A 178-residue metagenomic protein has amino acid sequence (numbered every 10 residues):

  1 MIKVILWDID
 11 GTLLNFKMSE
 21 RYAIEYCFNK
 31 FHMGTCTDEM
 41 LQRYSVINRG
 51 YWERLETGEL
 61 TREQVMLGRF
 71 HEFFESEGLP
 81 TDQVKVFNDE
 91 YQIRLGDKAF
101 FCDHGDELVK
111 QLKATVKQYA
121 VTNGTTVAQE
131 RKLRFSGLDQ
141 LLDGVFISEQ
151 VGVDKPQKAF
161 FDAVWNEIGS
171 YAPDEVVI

Functional and structural regions predicted by a protein language model:
M1-V46, S76: Active-site neighborhood of HAD-like aspartate-dependent phosphohydrolases
I2, L142, A172-P173: Core-facing hydrophobic residues within beta-strands of well-ordered domains
R21-E25, L41, E63-H71, T126: An amphipathic alpha-helix signature
G50-E90: A metal-dependent, Asp-based hydrolase signature
E63-Q64, T81-K85, D89-A120, K158: Short, acidic loop-to-helix structural element flanking the phosphoryl-transfer center in phosphate-processing enzymes
E77, T81-D82, D106-Y119, G124-I147 (+1 more regions): Substrate-recognition/cap helix-loop segment adjacent to the acidic, metal-dependent catalytic center of Asp-based
D154-I178: Conserved Lys-Pro-Asp/Glu-containing loop-to-beta segment of HAD-superfamily phosphomonoesterases, centered on
